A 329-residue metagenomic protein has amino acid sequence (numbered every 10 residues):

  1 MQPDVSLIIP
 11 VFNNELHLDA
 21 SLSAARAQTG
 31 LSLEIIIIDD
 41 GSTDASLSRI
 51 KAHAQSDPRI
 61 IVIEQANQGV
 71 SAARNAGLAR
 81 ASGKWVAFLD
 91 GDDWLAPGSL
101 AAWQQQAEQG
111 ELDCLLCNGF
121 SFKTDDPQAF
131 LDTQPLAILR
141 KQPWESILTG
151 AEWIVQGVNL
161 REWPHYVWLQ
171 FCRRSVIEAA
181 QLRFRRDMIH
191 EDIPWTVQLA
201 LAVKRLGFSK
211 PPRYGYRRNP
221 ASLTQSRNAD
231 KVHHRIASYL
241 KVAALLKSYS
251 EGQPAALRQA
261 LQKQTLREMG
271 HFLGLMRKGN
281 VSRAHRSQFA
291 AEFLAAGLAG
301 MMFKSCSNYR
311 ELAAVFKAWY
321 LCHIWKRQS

Functional and structural regions predicted by a protein language model:
P3-S6, E34, P194: Cell-envelope/extracellular polymer assembly enzymes that use nucleotide-activated donors
S23-S32: Short, acidic, metal-binding catalytic loop of nucleotide-sugar glycosyltransferases
A24, D39-R49, A66-Q68, L95: A conserved acidic beta->alpha catalytic loop
S32-G41, I61-A66, G91: Short beta-strand/loop segment that forms part of the nucleotide-sugar
Q65-A81, W94: Glycine-rich, basic loop-to-helix element that forms the pyrophosphate-binding segment of sugar-nucleotide handling
V70, G91-G207, Y214-K231: Donor-binding/catalytic cores of nucleotide-activated saccharide and glycerol-phosphate transferases/polymerases
V86: Short aromatic/hydrophobic "clamp" motif used to bind/position activated sugar donors
G274-S329: Membrane-interface aromatic/basic loop that binds lipid-linked glycans or pyrophosphate carriers, typified by
